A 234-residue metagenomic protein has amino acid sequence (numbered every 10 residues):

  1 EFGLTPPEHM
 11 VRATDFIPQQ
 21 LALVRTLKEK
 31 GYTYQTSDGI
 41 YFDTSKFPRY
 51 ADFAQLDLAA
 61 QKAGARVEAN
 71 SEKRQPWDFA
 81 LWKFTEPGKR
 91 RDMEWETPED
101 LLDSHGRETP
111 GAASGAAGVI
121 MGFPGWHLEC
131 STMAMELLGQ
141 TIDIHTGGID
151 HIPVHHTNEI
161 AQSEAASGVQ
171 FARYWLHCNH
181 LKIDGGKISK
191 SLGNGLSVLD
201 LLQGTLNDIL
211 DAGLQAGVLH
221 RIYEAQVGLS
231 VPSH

Functional and structural regions predicted by a protein language model:
E1, I17-P18: Charged, low-complexity, helix-prone segments enriched in Lys/Glu/Asp/Gln
F2-A13: Divalent metal-dependent hydrolysis catalytic cores, especially in the metallo-beta-lactamase
P6, P18-G228: Alpha-helical recognition segments enriched in aromatics with Gly/Pro capping that present substrate-recognition
